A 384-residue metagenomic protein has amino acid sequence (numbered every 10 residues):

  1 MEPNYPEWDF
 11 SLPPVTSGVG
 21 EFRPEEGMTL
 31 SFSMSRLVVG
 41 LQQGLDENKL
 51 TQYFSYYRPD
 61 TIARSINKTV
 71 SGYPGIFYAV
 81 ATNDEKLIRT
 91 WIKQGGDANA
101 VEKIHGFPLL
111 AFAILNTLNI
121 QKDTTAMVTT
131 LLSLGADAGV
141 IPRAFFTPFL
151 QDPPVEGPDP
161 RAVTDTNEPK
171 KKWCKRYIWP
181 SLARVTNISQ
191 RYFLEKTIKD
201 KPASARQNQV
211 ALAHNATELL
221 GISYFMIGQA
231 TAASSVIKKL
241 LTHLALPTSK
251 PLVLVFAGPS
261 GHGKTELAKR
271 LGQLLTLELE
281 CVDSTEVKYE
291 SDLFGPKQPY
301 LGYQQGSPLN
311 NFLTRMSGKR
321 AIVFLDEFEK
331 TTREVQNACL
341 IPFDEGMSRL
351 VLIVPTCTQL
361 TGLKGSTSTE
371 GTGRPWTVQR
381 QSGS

Functional and structural regions predicted by a protein language model:
G18-G44, I62-A81, I92, A100-L118 (+1 more regions): Ankyrin-repeat boundary/"N-cap" motif
Q52-I66, R89-A98, T125-D137: Ankyrin repeat domain, specifically the short helix-to-loop turn at the C-terminus of the second helix of each repeat
D137-L212: Interdomain "pre-motor" coupling segment immediately N-terminal to P-loop NTPase/helicase cores
V210-L252: Pre-Walker A (pre-P-loop) alpha-helix and adjacent loop at the N terminus of AAA/AAA+ ATPase modules, a conserved
L244-P251, S307-L313, F328, E345-Q379: Conserved Walker
A245-S284, L340: Walker A/P-loop
P299-V323, G373: Conserved alpha-helical scaffold flanking the Walker A/P-loop in AAA+ ATPase domains
M316-D344: Conserved AAA+/SF3 P-loop NTPase catalytic/coupling segment centered on the Walker-B
